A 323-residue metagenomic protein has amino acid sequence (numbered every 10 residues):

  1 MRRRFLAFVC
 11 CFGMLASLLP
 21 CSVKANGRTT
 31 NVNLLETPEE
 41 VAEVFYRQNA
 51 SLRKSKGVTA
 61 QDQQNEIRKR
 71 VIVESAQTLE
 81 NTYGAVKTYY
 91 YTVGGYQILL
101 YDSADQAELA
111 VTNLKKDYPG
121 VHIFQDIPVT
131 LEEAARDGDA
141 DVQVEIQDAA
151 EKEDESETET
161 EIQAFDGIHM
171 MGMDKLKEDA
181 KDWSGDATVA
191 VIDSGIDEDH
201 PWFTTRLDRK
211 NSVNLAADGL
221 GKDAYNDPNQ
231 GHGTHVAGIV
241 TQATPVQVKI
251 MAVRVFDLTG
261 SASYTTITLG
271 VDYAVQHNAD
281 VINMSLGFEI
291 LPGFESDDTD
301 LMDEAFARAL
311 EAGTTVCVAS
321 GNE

Functional and structural regions predicted by a protein language model:
M1-A7: Positively charged n-region of N-terminal signal peptides that target proteins for export
C10-L18: Hydrophobic core
M14, Q61-Q63, Q77-G167, E178-D179: Autoinhibitory propeptides
L18-T29: Sec-dependent signal peptide cleavage junction
D105, I127-L131, S194-E198, V246 (+3 more regions): Solvent-exposed loop/turn segments at secondary-structure junctions within structured extracellular/periplasmic domains
F124, M251, T315-C317: Structural detector of well-ordered beta-strand residues that form the stable sheet scaffold of enzyme domains
D154-I250, L269, Q276-H277, V281 (+2 more regions): Active-site core segment of subtilase-fold serine proteases
F256-E323: Substrate-binding/access-modulating region of protease and related hydrolase catalytic domains
